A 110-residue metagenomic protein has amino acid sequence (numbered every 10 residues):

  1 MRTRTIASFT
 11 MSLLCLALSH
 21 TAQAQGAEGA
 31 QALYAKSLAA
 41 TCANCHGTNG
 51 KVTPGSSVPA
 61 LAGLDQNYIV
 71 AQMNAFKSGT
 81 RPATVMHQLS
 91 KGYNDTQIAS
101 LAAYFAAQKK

Functional and structural regions predicted by a protein language model:
M1-R4: Positively charged n-region of N-terminal signal peptides that target proteins for export
S8-A17: Bacterial N-terminal signal peptides
S19-A39, N49, S57, A75 (+1 more regions): Electrostatic cytochrome c docking/interface patches
A32-A35, G50-S78, H87-K91: Gly/Gly-Pro-rich "capping" loops immediately C-terminal to redox-active cysteine motifs in periplasmic/lumenal
A40-T48, L101: The canonical Cys-X-X-Cys-His
C45-V52, A106-A107: Detector for the c-type heme attachment site
R81, S90-K110: C-terminal capping alpha-helices of c-type cytochrome domains
